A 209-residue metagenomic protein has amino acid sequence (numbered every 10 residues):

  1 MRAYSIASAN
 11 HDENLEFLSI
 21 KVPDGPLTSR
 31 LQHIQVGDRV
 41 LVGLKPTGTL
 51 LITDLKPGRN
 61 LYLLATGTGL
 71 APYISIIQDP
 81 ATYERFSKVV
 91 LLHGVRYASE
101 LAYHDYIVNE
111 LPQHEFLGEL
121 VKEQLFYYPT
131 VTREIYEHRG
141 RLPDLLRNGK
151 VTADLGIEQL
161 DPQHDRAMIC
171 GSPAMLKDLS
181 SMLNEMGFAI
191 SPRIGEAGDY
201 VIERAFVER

Functional and structural regions predicted by a protein language model:
M1-S5, T47-K56: Short, Lys/Arg- and Gly-enriched loop/turn segments at beta-strand edges
M1-V36: Ferredoxin-reductase
L61-L64, M168: Conserved beta-strand elements of the Class I
T66-P72: Ser/Thr-glycine-rich phosphate-binding loops at phosphate-binding pockets of nucleotides, nucleotide cofactors
P72-E84: Histidine-anchored nucleotide/phosphate-binding helix
L92, S99-R209: Reductase modules of NAD(P)H-dependent flavoproteins
